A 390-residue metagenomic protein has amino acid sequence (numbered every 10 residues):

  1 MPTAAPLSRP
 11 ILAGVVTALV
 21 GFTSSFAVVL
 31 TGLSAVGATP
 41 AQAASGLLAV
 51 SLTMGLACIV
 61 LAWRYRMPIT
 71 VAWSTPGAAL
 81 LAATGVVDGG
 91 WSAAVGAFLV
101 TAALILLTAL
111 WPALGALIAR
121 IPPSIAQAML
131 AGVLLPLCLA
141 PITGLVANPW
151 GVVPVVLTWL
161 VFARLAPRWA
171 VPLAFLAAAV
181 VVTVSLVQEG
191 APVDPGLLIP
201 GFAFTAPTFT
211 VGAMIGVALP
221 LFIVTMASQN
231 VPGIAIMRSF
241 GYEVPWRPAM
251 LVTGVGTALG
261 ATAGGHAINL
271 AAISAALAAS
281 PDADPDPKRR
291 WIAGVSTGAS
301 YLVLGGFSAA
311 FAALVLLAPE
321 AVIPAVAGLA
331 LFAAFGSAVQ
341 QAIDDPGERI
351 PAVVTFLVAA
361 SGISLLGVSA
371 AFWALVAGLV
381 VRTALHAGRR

Functional and structural regions predicted by a protein language model:
M1-A44, P172-W246: Helix-loop-helix hairpins and the membrane-proximal interhelical loops of multi-pass alpha-helical transport proteins
P2-P6, P10-V28, L48-L130, V244-F332: Helix-loop-helix junctions within the multi-pass membrane cores of secondary transporters/permeases
A4, S8, G21, S25 (+17 more regions): Generic structural signal for well-ordered, non-membrane alpha-helical segments in soluble metabolic enzymes
G32, L80-L81, T158, A278 (+1 more regions): Buried hydrophobic packing segments
S51, G241-E243, D344-G347: Short, motif-level signal for alpha-helix interfacial/capping segments enriched in acidic residues and aromatics/proline
D88-A191, S296-R390: Membrane-embedded alpha-helical modules
A163-R168, G241-Y242, D284-P285: Membrane-interface helix-boundary motifs at transmembrane edges
